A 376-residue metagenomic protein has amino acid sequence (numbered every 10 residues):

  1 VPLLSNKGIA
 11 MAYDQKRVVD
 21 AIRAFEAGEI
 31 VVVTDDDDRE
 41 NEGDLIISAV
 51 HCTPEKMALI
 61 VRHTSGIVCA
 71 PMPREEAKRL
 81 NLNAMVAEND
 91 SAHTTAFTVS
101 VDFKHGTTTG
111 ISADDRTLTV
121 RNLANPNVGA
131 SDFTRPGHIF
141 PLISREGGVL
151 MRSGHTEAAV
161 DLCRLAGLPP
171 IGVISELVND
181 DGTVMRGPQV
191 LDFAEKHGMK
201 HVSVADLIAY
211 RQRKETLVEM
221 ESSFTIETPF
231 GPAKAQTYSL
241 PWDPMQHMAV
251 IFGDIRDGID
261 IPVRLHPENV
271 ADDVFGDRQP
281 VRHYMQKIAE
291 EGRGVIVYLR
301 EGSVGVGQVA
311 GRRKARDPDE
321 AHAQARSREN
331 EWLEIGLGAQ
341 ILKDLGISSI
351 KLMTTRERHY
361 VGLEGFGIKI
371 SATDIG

Functional and structural regions predicted by a protein language model:
L3-G376: Catalytic domains of riboflavin
